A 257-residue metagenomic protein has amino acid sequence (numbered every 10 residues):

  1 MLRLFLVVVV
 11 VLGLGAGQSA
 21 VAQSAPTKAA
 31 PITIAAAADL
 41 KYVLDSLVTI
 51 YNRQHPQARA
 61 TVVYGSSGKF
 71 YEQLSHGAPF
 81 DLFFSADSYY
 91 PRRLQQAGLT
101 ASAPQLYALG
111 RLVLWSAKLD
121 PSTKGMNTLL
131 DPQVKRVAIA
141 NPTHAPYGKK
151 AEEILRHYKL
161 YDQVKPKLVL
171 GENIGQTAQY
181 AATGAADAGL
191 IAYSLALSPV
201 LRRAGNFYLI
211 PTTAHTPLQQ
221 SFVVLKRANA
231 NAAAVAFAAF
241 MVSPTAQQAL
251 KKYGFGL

Functional and structural regions predicted by a protein language model:
R3-A16: Bacterial N-terminal signal peptides
Q18, A22-H55, R59-Y64, G68 (+5 more regions): Exported/periplasmic ABC-transporter solute-binding proteins
